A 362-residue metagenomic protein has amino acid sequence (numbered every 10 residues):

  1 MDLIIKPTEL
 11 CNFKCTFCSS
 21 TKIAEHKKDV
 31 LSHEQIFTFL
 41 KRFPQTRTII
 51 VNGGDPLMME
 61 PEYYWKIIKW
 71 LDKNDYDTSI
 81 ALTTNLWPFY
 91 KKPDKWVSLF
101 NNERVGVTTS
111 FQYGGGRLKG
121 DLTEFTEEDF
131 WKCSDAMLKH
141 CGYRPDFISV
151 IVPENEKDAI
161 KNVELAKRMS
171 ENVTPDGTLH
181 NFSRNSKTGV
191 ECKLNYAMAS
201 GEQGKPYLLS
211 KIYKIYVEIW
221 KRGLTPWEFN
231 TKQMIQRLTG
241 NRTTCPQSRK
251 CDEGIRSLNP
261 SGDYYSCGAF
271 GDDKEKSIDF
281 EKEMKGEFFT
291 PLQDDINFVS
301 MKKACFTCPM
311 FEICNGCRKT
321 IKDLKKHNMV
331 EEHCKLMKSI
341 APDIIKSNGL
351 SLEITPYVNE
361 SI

Functional and structural regions predicted by a protein language model:
M1-H33: Canonical Radical SAM [4Fe-4S] cluster-binding loop centered on the CxxxCxxC motif and its immediate flanking residues
L3, I36-N52, M59-A197, G201: Radical SAM/AdoMet-radical enzyme domain recognition
C11, C15-C18, C245, R249-C251 (+4 more regions): Short cysteine clusters
C11, V51, G262: Conserved, mostly hydrophobic/aromatic
T16, S20-I23, D272, I313 (+2 more regions): Short functional micro-motifs and their immediate structural scaffolds
Y207-G240, Y264, G268-N315: C-terminal accessory region of radical SAM enzymes
L258-N259: Short, acidic, Ser/Thr-enriched surface-loop or helix-capping motifs
S300-I362: Radical SAM enzyme core and accessory elements
